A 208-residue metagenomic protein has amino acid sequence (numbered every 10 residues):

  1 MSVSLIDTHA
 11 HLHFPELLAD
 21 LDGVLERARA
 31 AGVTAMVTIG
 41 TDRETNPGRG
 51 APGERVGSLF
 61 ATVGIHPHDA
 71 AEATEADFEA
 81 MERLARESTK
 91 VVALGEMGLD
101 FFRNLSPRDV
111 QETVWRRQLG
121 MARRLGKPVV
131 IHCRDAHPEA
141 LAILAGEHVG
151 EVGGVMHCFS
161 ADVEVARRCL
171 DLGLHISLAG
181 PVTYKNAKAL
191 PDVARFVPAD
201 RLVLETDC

Functional and structural regions predicted by a protein language model:
M1-C208: Mid-domain alpha/beta scaffold segments of enzyme catalytic cores
